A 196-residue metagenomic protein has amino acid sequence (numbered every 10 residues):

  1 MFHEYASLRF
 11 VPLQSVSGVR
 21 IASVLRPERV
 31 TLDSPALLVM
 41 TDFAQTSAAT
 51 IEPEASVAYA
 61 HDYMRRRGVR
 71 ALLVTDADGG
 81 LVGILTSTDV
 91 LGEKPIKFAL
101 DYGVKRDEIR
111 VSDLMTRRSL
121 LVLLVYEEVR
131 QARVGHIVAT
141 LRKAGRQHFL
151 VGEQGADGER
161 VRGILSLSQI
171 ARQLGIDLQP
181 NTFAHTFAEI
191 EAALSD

Functional and structural regions predicted by a protein language model:
M1-D196: Tandem CBS (Cystathionine beta-synthase) repeat/Bateman regulatory domains
